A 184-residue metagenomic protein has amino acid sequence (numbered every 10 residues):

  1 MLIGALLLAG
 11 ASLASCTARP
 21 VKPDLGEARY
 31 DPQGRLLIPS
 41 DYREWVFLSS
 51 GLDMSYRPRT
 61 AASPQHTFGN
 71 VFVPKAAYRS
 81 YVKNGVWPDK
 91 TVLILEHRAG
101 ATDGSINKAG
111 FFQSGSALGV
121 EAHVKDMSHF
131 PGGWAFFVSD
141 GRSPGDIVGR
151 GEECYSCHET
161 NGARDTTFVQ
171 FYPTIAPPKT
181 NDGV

Functional and structural regions predicted by a protein language model:
M1-L2, P39, P74: Alpha-helix initiation/capping motif
I3-S12: Bacterial N-terminal signal peptides
R19-D24, R29-D31, I38-V46, S50 (+3 more regions): Sequence context surrounding c-type heme c attachment/ligation sites in exported
A61: N-proximal, solvent-exposed segments at the start of the mature chain
F68-Y78: Short, structured beta-strand/loop micro-motifs enriched in basic residues and often containing a Trp
Y81: Ligand-binding pocket segment of bilobal, Venus flytrap-like solute-binding proteins
